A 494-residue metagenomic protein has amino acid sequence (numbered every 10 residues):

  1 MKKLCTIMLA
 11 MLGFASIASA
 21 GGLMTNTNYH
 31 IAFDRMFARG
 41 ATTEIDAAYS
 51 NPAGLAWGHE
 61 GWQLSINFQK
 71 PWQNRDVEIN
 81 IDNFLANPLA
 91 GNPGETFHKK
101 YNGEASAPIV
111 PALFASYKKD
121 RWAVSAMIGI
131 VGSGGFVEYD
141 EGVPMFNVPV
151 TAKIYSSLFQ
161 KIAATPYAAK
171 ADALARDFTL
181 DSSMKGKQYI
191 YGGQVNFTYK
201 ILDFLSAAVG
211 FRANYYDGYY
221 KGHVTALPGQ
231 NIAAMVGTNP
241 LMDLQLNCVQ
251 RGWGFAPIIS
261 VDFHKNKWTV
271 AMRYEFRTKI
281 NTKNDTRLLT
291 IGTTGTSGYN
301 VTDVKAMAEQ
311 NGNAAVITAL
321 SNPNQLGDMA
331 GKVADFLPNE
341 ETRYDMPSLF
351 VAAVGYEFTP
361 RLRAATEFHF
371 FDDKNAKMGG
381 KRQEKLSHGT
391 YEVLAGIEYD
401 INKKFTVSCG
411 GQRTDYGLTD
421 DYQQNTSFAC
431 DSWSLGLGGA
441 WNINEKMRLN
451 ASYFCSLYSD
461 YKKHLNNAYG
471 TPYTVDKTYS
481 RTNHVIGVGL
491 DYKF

Functional and structural regions predicted by a protein language model:
K2-M8: Sec-dependent signal peptide recognition, specifically the positively charged N-region followed immediately by
C5, S16-G134, F454: N-terminal, post-signal peptide beta-strand-biased segments of exported outer-membrane/organellar beta-barrel and other
M8-L9, G218: A periodicity- and composition-biased signal for non-globular, repetitive helical segments
A10-M11, H59: Short, linear, compositionally biased motifs with a strong N-terminal bias
F14-I17, T406: Intrinsically disordered, low-complexity segments
G21-A38, T43, V110, K118-F494: Outer-membrane beta-barrel porins/channels
